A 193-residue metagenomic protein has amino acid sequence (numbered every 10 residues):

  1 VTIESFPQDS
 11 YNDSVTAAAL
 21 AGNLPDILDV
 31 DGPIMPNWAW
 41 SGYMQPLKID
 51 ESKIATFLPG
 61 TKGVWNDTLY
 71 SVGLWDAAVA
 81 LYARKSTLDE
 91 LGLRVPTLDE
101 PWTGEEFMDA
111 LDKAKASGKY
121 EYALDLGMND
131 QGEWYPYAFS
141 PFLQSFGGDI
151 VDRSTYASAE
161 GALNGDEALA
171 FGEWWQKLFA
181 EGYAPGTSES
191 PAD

Functional and structural regions predicted by a protein language model:
V1-F6, N23-L24, G92-L98, A159-E160 (+1 more regions): A local structural motif
V1-M35, I54-L58, D193: Early extracytoplasmic/lumenal segment of secretory-pathway proteins
N12-L24, W40-S41, L88, E106-S117 (+1 more regions): Short helices/loops that flank or line small-molecule/ion binding pockets
V30-A80, K85, M108, W134-A138 (+1 more regions): Hinge/lid segment of periplasmic solute-binding proteins
Y70-S71, K115-N129, G186: Bilobed periplasmic-binding protein-like "clamshell/Venus-flytrap" ligand-binding domains
K85, E90-G104, A110: Flexible hinge/capping segments at coil-to-helix
T87-P96, S117, D149, E181: Short helix-loop capping/hinge motifs at secondary-structure junctions, enriched in acidic/polar residues
M108-K113, S154-S188: Glycine-centered hinge/linker elements that transmit conformational signals in sensory and ligand-binding systems
